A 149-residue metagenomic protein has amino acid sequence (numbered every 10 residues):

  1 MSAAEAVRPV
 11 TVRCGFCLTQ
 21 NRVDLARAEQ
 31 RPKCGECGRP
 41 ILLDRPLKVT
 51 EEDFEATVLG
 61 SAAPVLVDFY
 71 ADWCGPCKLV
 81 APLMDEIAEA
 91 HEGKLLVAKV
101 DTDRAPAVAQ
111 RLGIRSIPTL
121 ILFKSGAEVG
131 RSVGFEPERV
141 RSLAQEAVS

Functional and structural regions predicted by a protein language model:
V12, F69, M84, V108 (+1 more regions): A short, hydrophobic beta-strand/beta-hairpin element that forms part of a small beta-sheet core
C14-C17, C34-C37: Short cysteine-rich clusters marking metal-coordination/redox-active sites
F16, A62, F69-W73, S116: Short pre-active-site segment immediately N-terminal to redox-active cysteine/selenocysteine motifs in thiol-based
V23-P32: Short linker/helix segments within small regulatory modules
P46-V65: A short beta-strand-turn-helix
V49, F69, A81-A107, I114-I117: Thiol-based oxidoreductase modules, predominantly thioredoxin-like and allied folds used for disulfide exchange
S61-V65, L112-I121: Structural micro-motif
S116-S149: Non-catalytic, surface beta->alpha helical segment in thiol-disulfide oxidoreductase systems
